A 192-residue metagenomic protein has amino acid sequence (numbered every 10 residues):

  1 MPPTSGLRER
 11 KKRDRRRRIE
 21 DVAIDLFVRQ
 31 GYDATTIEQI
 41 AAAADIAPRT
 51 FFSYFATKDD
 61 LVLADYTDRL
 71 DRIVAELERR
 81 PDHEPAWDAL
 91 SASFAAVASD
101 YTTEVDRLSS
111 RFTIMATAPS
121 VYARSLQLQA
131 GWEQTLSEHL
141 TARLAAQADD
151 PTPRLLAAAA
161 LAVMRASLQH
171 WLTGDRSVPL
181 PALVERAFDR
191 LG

Functional and structural regions predicted by a protein language model:
M1-P2, E138, R176-G192: C-terminal peripheral helix-coil segments that are non-catalytic and often amphipathic
M1-Q30, A34-I46: Basic, helix-initiating cap at the start of DNA-binding domains
I19, T57-V62: Short amphipathic alpha-helical segment with a characteristic S/N-K-E followed by hydrophobic residues
D33-A34, D59-D60, D68: Residue-level preference for short helical/loop micro-motifs built around acidic side chains
I46-F55: Short hydrophobic/aromatic patch on the recognition helix
D71-R111: Hydrophobic alpha-helical connector segments
P119-A145, P151-A158, A166: Amphipathic alpha-helical packing segments from all-alpha helical-bundle domains
L128, A157-S177, R190: Amphipathic C-terminal alpha-helical segment
